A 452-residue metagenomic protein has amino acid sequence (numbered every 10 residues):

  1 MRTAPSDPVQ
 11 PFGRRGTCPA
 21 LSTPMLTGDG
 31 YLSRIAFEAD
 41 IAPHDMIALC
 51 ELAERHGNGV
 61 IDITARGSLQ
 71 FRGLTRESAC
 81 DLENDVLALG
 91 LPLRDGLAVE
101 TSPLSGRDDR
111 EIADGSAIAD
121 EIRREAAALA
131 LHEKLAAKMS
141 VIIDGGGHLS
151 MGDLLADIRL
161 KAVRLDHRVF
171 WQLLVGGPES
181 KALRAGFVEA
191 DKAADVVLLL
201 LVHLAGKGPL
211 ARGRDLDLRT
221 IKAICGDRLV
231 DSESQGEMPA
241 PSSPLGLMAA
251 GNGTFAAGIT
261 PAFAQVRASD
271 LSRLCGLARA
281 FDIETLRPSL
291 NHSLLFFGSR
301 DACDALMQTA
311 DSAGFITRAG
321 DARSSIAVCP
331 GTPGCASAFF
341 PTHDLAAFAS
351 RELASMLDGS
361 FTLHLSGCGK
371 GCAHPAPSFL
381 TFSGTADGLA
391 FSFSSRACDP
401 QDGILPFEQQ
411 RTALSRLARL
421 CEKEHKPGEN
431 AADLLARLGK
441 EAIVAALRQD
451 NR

Functional and structural regions predicted by a protein language model:
M1-R15, G73, D227-G236: Long, contiguous juxta-domain segments that are non-catalytic but functionally important
R2-V9, D29-W171, G186-V188, D195 (+1 more regions): Small-residue-enriched alpha-helical segments and adjacent helix-cap loops that form tight helix-helix packing
Q10-M25, L91-L93, A240-S243: Intrinsic, low-complexity N-terminal interaction/targeting segments
G28-D29, V175-K181, G251-F255, R287-L290 (+3 more regions): Short acidic (Asp/Glu) and glycine-rich catalytic loops that position anionic groups and cofactors
G59-I63, H132-A136, G206-P241, I283-L290 (+3 more regions): Flexible, glycine/charged-enriched surface loops at secondary-structure junctions
L135, M139-A223, A376-E429, R452: Mobile "lid/hinge" segments at catalytic clefts and subdomain interfaces of large enzymes
R219-R267, S272: Accessory "access/gating" subregions that flank catalytic or transport cores
K440-R452: Radical SAM enzyme core and accessory elements
